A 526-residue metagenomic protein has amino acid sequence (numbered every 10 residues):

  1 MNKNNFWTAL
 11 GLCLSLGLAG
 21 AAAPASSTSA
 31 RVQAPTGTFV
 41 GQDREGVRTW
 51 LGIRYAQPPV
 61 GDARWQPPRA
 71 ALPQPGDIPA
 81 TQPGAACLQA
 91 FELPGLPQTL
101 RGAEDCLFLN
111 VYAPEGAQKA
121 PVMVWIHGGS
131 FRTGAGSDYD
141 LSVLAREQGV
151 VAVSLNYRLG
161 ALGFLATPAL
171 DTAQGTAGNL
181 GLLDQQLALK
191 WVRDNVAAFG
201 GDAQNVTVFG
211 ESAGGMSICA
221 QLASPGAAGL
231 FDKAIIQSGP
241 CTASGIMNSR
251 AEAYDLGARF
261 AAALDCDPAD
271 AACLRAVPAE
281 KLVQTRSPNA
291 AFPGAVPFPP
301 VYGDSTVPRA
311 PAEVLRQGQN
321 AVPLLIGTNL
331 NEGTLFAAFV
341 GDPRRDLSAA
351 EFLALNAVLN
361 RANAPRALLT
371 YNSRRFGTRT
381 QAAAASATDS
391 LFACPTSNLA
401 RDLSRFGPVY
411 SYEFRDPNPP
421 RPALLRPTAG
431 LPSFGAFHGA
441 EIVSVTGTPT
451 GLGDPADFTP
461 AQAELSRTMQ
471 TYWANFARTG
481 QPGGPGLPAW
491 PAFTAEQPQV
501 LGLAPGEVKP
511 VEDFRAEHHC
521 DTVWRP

Functional and structural regions predicted by a protein language model:
A9-A19: Bacterial N-terminal signal peptides
A23-N179, T448-M469, A477-L487, G506-E507 (+2 more regions): Non-catalytic accessory segments of hydrolases
P94-P97, D194, A220, A228 (+2 more regions): Substrate-access "cap/lid" subdomains that shape and gate the entrance to catalytic or ligand-binding pockets
G102, N320, A393-P526: Mobile gating loops/cap/lid regions near enzyme active sites that modulate substrate access
C106, G175-A197, E252-A258: Alpha/beta-hydrolase active-site loop
P121, F199-E211: Alpha/beta-hydrolase fold nucleophile elbow
N156, F209, S224, I235-S238 (+2 more regions): Alpha/beta-hydrolase-fold catalytic nucleophile elbow
G210-A220: Glycine-rich nucleophile elbow surrounding the catalytic serine of serine-hydrolase chemistry
